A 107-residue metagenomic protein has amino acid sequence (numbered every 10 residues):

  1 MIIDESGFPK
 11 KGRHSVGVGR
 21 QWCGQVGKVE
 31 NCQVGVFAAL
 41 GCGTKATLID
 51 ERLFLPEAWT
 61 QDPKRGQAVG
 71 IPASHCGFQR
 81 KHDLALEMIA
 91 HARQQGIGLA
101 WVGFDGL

Functional and structural regions predicted by a protein language model:
M1-G103, L107: Conserved, well-structured functional cores that handle cations and Mg-NTP chemistry
